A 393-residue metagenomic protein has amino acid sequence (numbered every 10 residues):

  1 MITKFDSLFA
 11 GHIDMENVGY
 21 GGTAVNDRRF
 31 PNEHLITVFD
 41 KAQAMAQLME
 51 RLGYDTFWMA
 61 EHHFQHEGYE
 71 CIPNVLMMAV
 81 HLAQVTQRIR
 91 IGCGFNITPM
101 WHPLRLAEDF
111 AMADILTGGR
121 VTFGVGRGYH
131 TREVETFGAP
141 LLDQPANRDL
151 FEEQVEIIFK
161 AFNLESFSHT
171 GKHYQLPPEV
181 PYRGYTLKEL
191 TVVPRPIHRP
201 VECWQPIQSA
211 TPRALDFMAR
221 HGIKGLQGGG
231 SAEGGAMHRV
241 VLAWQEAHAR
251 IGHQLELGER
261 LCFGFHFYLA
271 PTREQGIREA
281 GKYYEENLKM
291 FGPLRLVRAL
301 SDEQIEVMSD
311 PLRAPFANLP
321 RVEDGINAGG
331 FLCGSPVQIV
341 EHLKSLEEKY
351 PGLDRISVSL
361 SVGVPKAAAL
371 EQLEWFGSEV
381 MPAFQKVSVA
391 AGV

Functional and structural regions predicted by a protein language model:
M1-V85, P200-V201: N-terminal beta1-alpha1-beta2 module of alpha/beta enzyme domains
I2-T3, S7-T23, D27-F30, P145-V192 (+2 more regions): An alpha-helical appendage that flanks or caps ligand/catalytic pockets
F5-F9, F57-M59, R90-C93, V121-V125 (+4 more regions): Hydrophobic faces of well-ordered beta-strands that scaffold small-molecule active sites in alpha/beta enzyme cores
E16-N17, H102-H221, H238, L242: Internal, glycine-rich beta/alpha segment that forms the wall or movable "lid" of small-molecule/cofactor binding
A24-D40, N96-L104, R199-A210, F267-A270 (+1 more regions): Active-site mouth loops of central-metabolism enzymes
M49, G53, E61, L82 (+10 more regions): Conserved, mostly hydrophobic/aromatic
T56-M78, I97, G229-G234, S357-A368: Glycine-rich, proline-tolerant flexible connector loops at the mouths of alpha/beta enzymes
Y69-C93, L150, F376-F384: Alpha-helix-loop-beta-strand connector modules within alpha/beta enzyme cores
